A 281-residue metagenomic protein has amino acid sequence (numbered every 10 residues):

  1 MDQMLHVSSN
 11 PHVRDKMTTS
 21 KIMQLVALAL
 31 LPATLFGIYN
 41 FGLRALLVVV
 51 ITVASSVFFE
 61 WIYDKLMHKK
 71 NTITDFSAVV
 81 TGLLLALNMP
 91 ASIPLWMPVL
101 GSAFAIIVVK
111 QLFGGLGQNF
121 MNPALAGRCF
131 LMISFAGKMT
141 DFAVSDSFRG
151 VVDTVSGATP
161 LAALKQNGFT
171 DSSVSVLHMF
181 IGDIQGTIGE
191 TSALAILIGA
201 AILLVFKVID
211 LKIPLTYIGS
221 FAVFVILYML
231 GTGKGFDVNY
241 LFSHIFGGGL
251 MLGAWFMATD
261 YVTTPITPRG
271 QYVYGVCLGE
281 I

Functional and structural regions predicted by a protein language model:
M1-V57: N-terminal signal-anchor module of multipass membrane proteins
N10, F58-K70, I106-G117, I198-K207 (+1 more regions): C-terminal ends of transmembrane helices
L25-A33, V48-E60, S77-G82, A86 (+8 more regions): Alpha-helical transmembrane segments in multi-pass membrane proteins
G42-S55, S92-G101, D183-A193, V238-L250: Structural signature of hydrophobic alpha-helical transmembrane segments
K69, N88, I202-K212, V225 (+1 more regions): Hydrophobic alpha-helical bundle architecture
N71-T81, M97-A103, Q118-R128, L211-G219 (+2 more regions): Cytoplasmic-side transmembrane-helix entry/capping segments in multi-pass membrane proteins
A78, L83-V152: Membrane-interface helix-loop-helix junctions at boundaries between adjacent transmembrane segments
Q118-L197: Long hydrophobic alpha-helical segments that form multi-pass transmembrane helix bundles in integral membrane proteins
